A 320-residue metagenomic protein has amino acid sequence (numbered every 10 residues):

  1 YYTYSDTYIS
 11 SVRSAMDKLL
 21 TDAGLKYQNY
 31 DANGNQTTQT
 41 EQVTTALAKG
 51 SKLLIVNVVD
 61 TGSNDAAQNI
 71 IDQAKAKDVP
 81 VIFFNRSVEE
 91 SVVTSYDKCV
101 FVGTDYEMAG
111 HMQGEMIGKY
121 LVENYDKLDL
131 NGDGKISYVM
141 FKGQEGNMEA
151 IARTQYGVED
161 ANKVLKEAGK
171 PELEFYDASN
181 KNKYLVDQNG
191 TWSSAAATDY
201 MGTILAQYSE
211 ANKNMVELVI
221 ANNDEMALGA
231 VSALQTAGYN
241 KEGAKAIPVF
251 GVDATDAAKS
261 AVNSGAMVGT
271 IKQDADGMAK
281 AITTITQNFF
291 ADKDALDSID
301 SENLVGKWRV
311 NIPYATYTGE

Functional and structural regions predicted by a protein language model:
Y1-A15, L19, Y27-T44, N57-N64 (+2 more regions): Extracytoplasmic "Venus flytrap"
Y8-A23, A109-Q113, M148-F175, S179-N180 (+3 more regions): Short, solvent-exposed amphipathic alpha-helices that sit in or adjacent to ligand/effector-binding or catalytic
A23-K26, K49-L54, K75-V81, D97-K98 (+5 more regions): Loop/turn elements at helix/coil->beta-strand transitions in domains of secreted/extracellular proteins
N33-Y106, D224-A227: Beta-alpha junction/loop-to-helix N-cap segments that form part of ligand/metal-binding clefts
Q39, F101-D133, A152, S194-M201 (+2 more regions): Hydrophobic alpha-helical segments within soluble ligand-binding/sensing domains
V59-A76, V81, G157, N180-K259: Hydrophobic alpha-helical
I70-M108, M112, D126-K135, F141 (+2 more regions): Flexible loop/hinge segments that line or gate small-molecule binding clefts
G132-E145, E149, A161, D274-E320: Hinge/cleft segment of the Venus flytrap/periplasmic-binding protein
